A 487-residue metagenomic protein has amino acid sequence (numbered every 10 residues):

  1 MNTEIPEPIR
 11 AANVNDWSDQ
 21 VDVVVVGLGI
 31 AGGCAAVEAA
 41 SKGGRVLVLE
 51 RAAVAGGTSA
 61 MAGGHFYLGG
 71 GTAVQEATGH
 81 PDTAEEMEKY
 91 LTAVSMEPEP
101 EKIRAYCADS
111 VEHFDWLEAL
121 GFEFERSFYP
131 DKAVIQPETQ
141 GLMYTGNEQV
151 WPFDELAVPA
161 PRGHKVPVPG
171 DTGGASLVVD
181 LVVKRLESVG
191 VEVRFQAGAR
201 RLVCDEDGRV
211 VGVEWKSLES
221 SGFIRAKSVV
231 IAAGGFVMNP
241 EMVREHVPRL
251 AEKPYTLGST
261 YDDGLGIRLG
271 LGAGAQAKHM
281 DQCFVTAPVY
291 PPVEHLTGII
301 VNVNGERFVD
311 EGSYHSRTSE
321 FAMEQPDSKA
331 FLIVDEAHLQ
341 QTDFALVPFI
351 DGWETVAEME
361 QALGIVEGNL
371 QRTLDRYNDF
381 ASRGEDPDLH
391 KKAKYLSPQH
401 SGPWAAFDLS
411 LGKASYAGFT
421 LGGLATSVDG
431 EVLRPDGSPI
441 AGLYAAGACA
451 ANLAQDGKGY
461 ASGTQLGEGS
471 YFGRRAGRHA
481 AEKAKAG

Functional and structural regions predicted by a protein language model:
M1-V23, S41, A451-A454, K485: Extreme N-terminal leader/targeting segments of oxidoreductases
V23-V48: N-terminal Rossmann-like FAD-binding beta1-loop-alpha1 element of flavoenzymes
S41-A62: Glycine-rich FAD pyrophosphate-binding loop
L68-Y106: Glycine-rich active-site loop/strand segments that organize a redox cofactor
A105-S220, P240-E241, A381-A406: Conserved redox-cofactor binding core of oxidoreductases
T172-G173, S217-E219, F223-A287, L466 (+1 more regions): Glycine-rich loop(s) and the adjacent beta-strand/alpha-helix scaffold that form part
R201, N369-G457: A glycine-rich dinucleotide-binding beta-alpha-beta segment and adjacent secondary-structure elements that constitute
D263, I267-L269, A273-N369: An anion/pyrophosphate-binding glycine-rich loop and adjacent beta-alpha core in soluble alpha-beta enzymes
